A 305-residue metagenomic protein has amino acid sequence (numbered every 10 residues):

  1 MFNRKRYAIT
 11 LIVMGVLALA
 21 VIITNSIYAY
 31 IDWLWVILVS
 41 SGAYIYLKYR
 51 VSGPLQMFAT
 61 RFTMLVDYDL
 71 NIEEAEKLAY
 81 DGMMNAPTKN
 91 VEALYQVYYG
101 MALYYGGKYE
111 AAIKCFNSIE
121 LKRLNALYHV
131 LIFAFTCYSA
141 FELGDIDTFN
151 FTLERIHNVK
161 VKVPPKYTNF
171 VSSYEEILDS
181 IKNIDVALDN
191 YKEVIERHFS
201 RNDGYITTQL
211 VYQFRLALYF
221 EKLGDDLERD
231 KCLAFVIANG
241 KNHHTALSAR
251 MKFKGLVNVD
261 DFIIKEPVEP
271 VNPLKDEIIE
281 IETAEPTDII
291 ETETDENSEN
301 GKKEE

Functional and structural regions predicted by a protein language model:
I31-I37, M64-Y80, Y104-F116, F141-E154 (+1 more regions): Helix-turn-helix repeat elements of alpha-solenoid scaffolds
Y44-R123: N-terminal topogenic membrane-targeting module
I45-S52, Y80-K89, N117-A126, E154-K166 (+2 more regions): Solenoid-like repeat scaffolds
F58, Q96, F133, S172-E176 (+1 more regions): TPR repeat positional signature
M64-L65, N85, A102, S139 (+2 more regions): Residue-level signature for tetratricopeptide repeat
A134-Y138, E142-D147, F151-G204: Alpha-helical adaptor scaffolds
Y191-E305: Long, non-transmembrane cytosolic or organellar matrix-exposed soluble domains/tails of integral membrane proteins
